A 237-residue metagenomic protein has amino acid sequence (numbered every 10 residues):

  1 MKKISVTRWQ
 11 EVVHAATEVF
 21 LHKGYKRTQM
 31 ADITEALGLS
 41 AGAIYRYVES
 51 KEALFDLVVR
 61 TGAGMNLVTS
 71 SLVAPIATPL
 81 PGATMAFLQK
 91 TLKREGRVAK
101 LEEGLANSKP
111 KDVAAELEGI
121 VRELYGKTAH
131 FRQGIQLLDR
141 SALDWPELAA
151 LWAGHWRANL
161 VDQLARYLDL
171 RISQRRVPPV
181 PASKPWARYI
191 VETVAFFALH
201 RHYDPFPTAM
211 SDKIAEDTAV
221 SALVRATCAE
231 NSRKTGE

Functional and structural regions predicted by a protein language model:
M1-R8: Short, Lys/Arg-enriched anionic-surface-contact patches
E11, V19-I76: Helix-turn-helix
K23, S50, H130-R132, D144-P146: Short loop-to-helix capping motifs
V58-L117: Amphipathic alpha-helical linker/stalk segments
M65, V98, F131, I135 (+5 more regions): A short secondary-structure junction motif
P110-D139, E147-S173, P185: Amphipathic alpha-helical packing segments from all-alpha helical-bundle domains
I135-R140, A150-G154, A158, I172-S221 (+1 more regions): Hydrophobic/aromatic-rich alpha-helical bundle segments in the mid-to-C-terminal region
